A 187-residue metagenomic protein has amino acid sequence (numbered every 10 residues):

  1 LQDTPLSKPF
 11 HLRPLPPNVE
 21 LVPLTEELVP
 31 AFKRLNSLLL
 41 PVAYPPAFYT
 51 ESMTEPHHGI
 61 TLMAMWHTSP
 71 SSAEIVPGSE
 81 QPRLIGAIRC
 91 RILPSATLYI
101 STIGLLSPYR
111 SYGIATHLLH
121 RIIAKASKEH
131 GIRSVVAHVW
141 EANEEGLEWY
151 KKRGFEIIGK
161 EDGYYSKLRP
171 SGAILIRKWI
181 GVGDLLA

Functional and structural regions predicted by a protein language model:
L1-V19, P70-S79, L186-A187: Fungal intrinsically disordered, low-complexity polar regions
E26-R110, L119-E129, W179-L185: Acetyl-CoA-dependent GNAT
I60-M63, V135, G172: C-terminal or late-domain output modules
G113: Conserved G/P- and acidic residue-centered "switch" motifs that form tight phosphate/ATP-binding loops in soluble
H117, R121, E148-K152: Structural preference for long, well-ordered alpha-helical segments within the folded cores of structured domains
R133, W140-L147, R153-G159, G163-A187: C-terminal "cap" of GNAT-fold acetyltransferases
